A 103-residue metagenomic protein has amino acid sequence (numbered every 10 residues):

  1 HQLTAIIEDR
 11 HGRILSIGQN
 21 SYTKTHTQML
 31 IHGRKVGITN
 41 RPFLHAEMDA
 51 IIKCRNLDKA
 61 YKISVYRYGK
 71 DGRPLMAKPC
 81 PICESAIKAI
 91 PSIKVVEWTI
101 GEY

Functional and structural regions predicted by a protein language model:
H1-Y103: Zinc-dependent deaminase catalytic domain
